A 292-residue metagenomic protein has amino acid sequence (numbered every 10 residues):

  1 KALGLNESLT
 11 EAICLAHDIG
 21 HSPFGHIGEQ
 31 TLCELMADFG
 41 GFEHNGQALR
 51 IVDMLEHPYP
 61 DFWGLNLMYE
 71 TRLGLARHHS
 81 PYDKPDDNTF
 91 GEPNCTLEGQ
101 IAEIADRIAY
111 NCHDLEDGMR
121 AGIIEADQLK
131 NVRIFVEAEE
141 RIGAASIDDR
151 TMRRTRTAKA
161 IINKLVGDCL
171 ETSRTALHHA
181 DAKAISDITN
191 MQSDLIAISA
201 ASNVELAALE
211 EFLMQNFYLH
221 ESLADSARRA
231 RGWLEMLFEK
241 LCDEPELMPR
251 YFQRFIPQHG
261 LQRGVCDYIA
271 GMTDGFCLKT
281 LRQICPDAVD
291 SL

Functional and structural regions predicted by a protein language model:
K1-F39, V52-E56, P60: Acidic/His-rich, divalent-metal-binding segments that scaffold phosphate/diphosphate chemistry
A2-S8, F42-Q47, I51-L292: Histidine-centered, transition-metal-coordinating active-site segments
